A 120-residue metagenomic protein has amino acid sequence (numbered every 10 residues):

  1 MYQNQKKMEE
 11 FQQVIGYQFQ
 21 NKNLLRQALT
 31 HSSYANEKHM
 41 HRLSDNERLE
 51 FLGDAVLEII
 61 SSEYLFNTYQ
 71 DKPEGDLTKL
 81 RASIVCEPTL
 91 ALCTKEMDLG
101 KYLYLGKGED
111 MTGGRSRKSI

Functional and structural regions predicted by a protein language model:
Y2-I120: RNase III-family endoribonuclease catalytic core
